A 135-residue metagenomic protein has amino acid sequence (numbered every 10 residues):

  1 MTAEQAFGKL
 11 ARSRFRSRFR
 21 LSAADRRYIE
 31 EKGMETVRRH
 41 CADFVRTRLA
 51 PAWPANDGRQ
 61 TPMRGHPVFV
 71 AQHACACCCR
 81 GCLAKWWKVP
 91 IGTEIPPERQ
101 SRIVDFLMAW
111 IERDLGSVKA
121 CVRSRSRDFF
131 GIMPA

Functional and structural regions predicted by a protein language model:
M1-V45: Core of compact, soluble alpha-helical bundle domains
R12, A23-D25, E31, A55 (+1 more regions): Short flanking/linker segments adjacent to small metal-binding domains or redox-active Cys/His motifs
R39-T47, G81-K85, A109: Short, hydrophobic/amphipathic alpha-helical patches that form generic packing surfaces within helical domains
P54-C75: Immediate flanking context of iron-sulfur cluster ligation sites
G81-L107: Iron-sulfur (Fe-S) cluster-binding segments and ferredoxin-like electron-carrier domains, especially [2Fe-2S]
E98-S126: Long, highly charged low-complexity segments enriched in Glu/Asp and Lys/Arg with interspersed Ser/Thr
